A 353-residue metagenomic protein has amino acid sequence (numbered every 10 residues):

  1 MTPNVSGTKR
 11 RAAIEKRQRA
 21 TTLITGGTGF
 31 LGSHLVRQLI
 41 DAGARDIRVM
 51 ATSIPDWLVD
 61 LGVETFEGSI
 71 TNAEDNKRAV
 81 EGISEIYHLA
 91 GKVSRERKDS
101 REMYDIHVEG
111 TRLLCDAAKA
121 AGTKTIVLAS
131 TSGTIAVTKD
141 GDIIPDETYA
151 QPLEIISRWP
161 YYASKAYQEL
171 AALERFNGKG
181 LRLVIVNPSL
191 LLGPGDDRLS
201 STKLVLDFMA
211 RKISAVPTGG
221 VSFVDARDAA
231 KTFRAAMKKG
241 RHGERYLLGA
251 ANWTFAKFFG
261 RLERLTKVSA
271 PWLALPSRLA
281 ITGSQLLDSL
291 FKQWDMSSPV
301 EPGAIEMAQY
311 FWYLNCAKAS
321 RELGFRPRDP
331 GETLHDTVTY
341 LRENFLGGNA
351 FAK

Functional and structural regions predicted by a protein language model:
T22-A42: N-terminal Rossmann NAD(P)H-binding glycine-rich loop of SDR-like oxidoreductase domains
S53-E109, A117: NAD(P)H-binding glycine-rich loop region in Rossmannoid oxidoreductase-like domains and their noncatalytic homologs
E109-W159: Conserved Rossmann-fold NAD(P)-dependent oxidoreductase catalytic core, especially the SDR/UDP-sugar
P152-S157, V205-V224, D228: A conserved pocket-lining segment of Rossmann-fold NAD(P)-dependent short-chain dehydrogenase/reductase
I156-V184: Active-site Tyr-X1-5-Lys
Y167, L199-S200, P217-M237, E244: Substrate-positioning beta->alpha
K179-L181, L192-K203, A236-Y246, V268-A270: Glycine/proline-rich active-site loop of Rossmann-fold NAD(P)-dependent oxidoreductases
T232-P299, C316, G331-K353: Mid/C-terminal beta-alpha module of Rossmann-like enzyme folds, strongest in SDR-family dehydrogenases/epimerases
